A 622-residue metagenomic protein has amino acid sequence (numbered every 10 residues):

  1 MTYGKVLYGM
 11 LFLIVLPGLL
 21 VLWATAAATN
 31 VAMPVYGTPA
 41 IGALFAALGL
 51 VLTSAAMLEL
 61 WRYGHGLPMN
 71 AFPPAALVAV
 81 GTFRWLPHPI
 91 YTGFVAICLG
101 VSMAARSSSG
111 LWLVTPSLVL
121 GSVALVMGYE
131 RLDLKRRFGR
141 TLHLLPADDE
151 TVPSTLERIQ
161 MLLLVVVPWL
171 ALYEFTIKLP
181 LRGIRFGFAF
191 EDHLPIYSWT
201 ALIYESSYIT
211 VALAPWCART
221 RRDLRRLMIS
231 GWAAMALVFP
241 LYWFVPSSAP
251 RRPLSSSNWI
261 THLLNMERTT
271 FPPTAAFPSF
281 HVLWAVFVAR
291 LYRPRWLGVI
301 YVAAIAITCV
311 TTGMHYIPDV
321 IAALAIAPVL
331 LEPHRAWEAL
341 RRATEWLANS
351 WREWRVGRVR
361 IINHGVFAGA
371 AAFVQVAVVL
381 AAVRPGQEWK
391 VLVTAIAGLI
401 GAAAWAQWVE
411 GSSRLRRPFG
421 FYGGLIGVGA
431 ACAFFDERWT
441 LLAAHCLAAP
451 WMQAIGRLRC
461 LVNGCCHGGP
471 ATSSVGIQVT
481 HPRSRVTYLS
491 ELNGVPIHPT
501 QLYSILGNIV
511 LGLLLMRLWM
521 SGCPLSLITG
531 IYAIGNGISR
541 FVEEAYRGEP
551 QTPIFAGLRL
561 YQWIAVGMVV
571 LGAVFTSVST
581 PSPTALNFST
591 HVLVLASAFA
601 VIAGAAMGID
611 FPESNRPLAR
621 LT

Functional and structural regions predicted by a protein language model:
M1, T151-T210: N-terminal transmembrane-helix/juxtamembrane module of multi-pass inner/ER membrane proteins
M1-V80, T92-E150: Membrane-anchoring alpha-helices and their flanking helix-loop junctions
P17-A26, V166-G183, V374-L380, T576-S577 (+1 more regions): Alpha-helical transmembrane segments of multi-pass membrane proteins
P39-L48, L52, V152-I177, W232-Y242: N-terminal signal-anchor transmembrane alpha helix
L60-G64, L181, A189-F190, A218-V302 (+3 more regions): Membrane-interface loops
A71-R84, I90, H143-L145, A189-D192 (+2 more regions): Active-site-proximal inter-transmembrane loops
G93-A105, V211-W216, P278, V282-G298 (+4 more regions): Membrane-interfacial alpha-helical segments at the cytosolic side of multi-pass membrane proteins
W199, Y204-I209, L213, T344-T622: Hydrophobic, membrane-interfacing alpha helices
